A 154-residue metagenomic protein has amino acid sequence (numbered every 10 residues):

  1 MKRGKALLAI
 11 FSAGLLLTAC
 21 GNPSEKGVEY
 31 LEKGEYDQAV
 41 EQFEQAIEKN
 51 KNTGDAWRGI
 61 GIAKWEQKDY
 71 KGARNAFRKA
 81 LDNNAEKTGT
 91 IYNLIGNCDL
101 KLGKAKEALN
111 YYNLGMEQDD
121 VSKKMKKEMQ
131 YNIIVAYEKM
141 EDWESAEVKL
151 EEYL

Functional and structural regions predicted by a protein language model:
C20-P23, G54-D55, K87-T90, K123-K127: Helix-start (N-cap) detector for alpha-helical repeat units in TPR-like alpha-solenoids, especially tetratricopeptide
E32-K33, E66, K101, V135-K139: Register position in tetratricopeptide repeats
Q45-A46, K79-L81, G115, Y153: Canonical positions in the second alpha-helix
G59-I62, N93-L94, E128, N132: Canonical tetratricopeptide repeat
